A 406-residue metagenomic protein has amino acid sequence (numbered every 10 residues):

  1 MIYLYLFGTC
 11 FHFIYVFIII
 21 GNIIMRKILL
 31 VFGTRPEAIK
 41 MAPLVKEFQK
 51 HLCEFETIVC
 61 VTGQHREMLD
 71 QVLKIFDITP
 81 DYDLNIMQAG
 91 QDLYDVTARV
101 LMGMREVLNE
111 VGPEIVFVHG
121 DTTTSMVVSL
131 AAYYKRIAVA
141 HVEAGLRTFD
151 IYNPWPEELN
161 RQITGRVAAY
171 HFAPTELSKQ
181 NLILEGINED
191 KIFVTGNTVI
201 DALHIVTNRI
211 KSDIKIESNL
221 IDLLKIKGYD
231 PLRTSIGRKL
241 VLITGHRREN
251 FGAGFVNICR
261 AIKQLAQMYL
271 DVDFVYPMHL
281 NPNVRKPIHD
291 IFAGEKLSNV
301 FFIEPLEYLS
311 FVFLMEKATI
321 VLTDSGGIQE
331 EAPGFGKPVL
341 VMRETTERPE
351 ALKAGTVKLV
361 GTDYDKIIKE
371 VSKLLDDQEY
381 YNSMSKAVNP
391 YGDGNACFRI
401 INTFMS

Functional and structural regions predicted by a protein language model:
M25-Y276, P282-S406: Nucleotide-activated sugar donor-binding and catalytic core shared by glycosyltransferases and related lipid-linked
